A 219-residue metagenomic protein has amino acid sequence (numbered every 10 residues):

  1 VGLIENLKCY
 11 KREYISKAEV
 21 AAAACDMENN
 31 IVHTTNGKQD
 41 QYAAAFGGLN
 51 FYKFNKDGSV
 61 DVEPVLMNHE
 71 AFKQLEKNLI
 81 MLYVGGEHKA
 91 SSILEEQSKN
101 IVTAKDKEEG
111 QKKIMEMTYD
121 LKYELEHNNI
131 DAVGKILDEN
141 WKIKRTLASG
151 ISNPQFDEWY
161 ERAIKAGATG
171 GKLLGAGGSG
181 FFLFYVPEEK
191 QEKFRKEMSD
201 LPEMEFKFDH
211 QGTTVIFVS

Functional and structural regions predicted by a protein language model:
V1-E13: DPxDG-like acidic metal-binding loop motif
Y10-S16, A22-T35, Q41-K172, L183-S219: C-terminal nucleotide
S179: Glycine-rich active-site/cofactor-binding loop and its immediate structural neighborhood
